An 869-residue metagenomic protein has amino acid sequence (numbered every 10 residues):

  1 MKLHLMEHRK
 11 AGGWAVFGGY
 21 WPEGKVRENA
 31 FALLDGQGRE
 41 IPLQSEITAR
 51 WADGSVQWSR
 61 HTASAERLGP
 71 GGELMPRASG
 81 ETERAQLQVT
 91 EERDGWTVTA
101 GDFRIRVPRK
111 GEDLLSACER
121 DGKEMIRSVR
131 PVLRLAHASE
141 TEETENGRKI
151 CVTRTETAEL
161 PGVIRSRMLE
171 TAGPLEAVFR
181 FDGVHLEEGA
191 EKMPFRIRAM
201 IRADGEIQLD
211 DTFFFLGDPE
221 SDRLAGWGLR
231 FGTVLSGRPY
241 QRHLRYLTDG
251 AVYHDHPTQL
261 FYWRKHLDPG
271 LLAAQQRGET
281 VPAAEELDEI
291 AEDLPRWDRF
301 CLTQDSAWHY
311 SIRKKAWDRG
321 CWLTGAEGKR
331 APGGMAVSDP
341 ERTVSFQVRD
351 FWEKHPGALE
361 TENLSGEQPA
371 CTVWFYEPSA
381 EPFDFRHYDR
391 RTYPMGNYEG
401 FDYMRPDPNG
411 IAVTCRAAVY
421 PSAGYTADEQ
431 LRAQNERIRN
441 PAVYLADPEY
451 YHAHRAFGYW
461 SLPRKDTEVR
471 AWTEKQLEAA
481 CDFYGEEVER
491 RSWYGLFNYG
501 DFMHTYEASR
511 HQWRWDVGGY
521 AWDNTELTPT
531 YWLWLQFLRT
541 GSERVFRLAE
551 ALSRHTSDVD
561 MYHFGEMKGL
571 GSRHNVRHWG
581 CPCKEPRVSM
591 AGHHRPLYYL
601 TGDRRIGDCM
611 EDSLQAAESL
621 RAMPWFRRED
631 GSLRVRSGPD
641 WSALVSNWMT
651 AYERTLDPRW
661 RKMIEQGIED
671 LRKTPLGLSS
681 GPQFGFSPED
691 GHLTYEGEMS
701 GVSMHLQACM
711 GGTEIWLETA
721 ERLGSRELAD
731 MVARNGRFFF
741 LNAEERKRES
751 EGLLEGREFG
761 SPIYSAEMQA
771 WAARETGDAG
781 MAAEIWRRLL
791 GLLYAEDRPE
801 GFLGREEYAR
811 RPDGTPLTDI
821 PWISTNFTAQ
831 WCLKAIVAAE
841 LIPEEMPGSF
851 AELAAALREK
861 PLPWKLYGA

Functional and structural regions predicted by a protein language model:
M1-H4, H452, C481-G518, V559-G580 (+5 more regions): Glycine- and aromatic-rich loop/turn segments at beta-sheet edges
L5-N29, E220-V234: Surface-exposed beta-strand/loop patches in extracellular or lumenal glycoproteins
L34-W58, F385-G396: Solvent-exposed beta-strand/loop surfaces of large extracellular or lumenal domains
W58-S79, F401: Intrinsically disordered, low-complexity Pro/Gly/Ser/Thr-rich segments with frequent PxxP/GP/PP motifs and embedded
W96-Y425, Q430-A446, Y499-T505, A521-N524 (+2 more regions): Beta-strand/loop-rich accessory regions of lumenal/periplasmic or secreted enzymes, predominantly carbohydrate-active
L209-D210, D407-V419, D523-A549, R587-G607 (+8 more regions): Conserved beta-strand->loop/alpha-helix structural units within folded catalytic cores of enzymes with alpha/beta
G333-M335, E377-A380, R386, R390-G396 (+5 more regions): Substrate-binding groove/exosite segments of carbohydrate-active enzymes
A427-E449, T650, R654-K662, Q666-D670 (+3 more regions): Terminal, non-catalytic domain-edge segments
